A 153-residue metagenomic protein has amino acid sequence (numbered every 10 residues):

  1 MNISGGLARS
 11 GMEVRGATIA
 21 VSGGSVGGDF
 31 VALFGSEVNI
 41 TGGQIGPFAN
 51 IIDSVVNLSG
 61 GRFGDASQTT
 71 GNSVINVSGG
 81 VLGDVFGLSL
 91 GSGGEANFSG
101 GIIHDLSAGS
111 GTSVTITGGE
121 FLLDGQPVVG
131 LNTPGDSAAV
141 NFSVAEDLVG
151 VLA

Functional and structural regions predicted by a protein language model:
M1, G6, S10, A17-I19 (+18 more regions): The right-handed parallel beta-helix/beta-solenoid scaffold, focusing on the short coil/turn and N-cap positions
